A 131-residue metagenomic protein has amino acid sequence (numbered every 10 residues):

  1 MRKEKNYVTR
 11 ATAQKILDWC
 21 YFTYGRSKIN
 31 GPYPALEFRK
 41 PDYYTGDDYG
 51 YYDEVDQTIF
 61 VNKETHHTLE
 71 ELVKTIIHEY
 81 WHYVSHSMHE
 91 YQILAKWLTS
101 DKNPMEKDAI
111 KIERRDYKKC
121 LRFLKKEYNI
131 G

Functional and structural regions predicted by a protein language model:
M1-E4: Acidic/histidine-rich, surface-exposed loop or edge segments in extracytoplasmic proteins
Y7-G31: Zn2+-dependent metallopeptidase catalytic core
A13-I16, C20, L36-F38, I59-V61 (+2 more regions): Hydrophobic beta-strand residues in large extracellular and virion-surface proteins
R26, L121-R122: Charged, acidic
N30-Y33, F123-K125: Surface-exposed patches in mature extracellular/periplasmic domains of secreted proteins
E37-E70, Y83, S87: Active-site scaffold of zinc-dependent metalloenzymes
E70-K74, H86-K118, K125, N129: Post-HEXXH active-site segment of zinc metalloproteases
H78, H82: Histidine-centered divalent metal-coordination motifs
